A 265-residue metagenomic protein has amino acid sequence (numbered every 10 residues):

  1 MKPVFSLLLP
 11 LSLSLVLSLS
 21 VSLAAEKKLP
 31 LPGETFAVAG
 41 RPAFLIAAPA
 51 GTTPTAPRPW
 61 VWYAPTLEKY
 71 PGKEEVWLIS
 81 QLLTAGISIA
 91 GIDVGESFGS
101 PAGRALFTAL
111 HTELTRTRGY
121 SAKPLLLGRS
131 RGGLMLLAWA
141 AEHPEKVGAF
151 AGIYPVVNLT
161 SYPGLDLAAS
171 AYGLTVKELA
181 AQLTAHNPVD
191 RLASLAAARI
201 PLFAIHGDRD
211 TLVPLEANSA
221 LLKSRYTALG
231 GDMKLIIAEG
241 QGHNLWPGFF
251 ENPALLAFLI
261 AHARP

Functional and structural regions predicted by a protein language model:
L23-P57, L167-A171, R264-P265: A domain-start/cap signature at the N-terminus of enzymes
T55-T66: Short beta-strand element of the alpha/beta-hydrolase
E68-W77, V94, E216-A217: The serine-hydrolase catalytic nucleophile loop
G72-A90: Short amphipathic alpha-helix adjacent to the substrate-entry channel of hydrolases
F98-G119, A138: Alpha/beta-hydrolase active-site loop
R116-A171: Primarily recognizes the serine-hydrolase "nucleophile elbow" in alpha/beta-hydrolase and SGNH/GDSL folds
T160-D166, A171-T227: The feature captures the conserved acid-bearing segment of alpha/beta-hydrolase catalytic domains
L212, E216-P265: C-terminal catalytic histidine-bearing segment of alpha/beta-hydrolase fold enzymes
